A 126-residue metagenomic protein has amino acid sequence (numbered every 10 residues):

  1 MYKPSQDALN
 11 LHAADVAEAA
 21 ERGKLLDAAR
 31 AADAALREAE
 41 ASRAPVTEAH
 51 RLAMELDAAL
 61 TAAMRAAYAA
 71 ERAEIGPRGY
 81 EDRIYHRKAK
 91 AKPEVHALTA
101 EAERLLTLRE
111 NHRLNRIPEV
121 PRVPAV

Functional and structural regions predicted by a protein language model:
P4-L26, E38-S42: Short, charge/polar-rich alpha-helical segments
E21-A32, L60: Short amphipathic alpha-helical heptad-repeat segments
D33, L60-A67, L106-R109: A structural signal for well-ordered alpha-helices, especially hydrophobic packing surfaces of coiled-coils
D33-A44, A70: Secondary-structure edge/capping motif, primarily at the C-terminal ends of alpha-helices and the immediately following
V46-E55: Short, charged, amphipathic alpha-helical segments
M54-E74: Amphipathic alpha-helical coiled-coil segments
P77-V126: Amphipathic alpha-helical binding modules
